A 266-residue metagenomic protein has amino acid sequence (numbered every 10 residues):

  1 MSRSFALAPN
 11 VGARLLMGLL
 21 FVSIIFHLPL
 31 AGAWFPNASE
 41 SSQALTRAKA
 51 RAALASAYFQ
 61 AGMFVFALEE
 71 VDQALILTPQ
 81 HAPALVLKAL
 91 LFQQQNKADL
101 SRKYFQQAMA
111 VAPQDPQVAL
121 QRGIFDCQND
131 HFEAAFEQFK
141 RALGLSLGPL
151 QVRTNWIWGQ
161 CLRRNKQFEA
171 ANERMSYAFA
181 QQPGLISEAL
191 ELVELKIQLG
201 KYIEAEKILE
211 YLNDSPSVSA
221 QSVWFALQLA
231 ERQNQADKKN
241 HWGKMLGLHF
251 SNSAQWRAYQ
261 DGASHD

Functional and structural regions predicted by a protein language model:
H27-T78, Y259-D266: N-terminal leader/linker segments that initiate helical-solenoid repeat arrays
F35-S39, P216-D266: Terminal, low-structured helical/coil segments at or just beyond the last alpha-helical repeat
Q43, L77, V111-A112, L145-L147 (+3 more regions): Structural marker of alpha-solenoid helical repeat scaffolds
R47, H81, D115, P149-Q151 (+3 more regions): Residue-level recognition of tetratricopeptide repeat
Q60-A61, Q94-Q95, Q128-N129, R164-N165 (+3 more regions): Register position in tetratricopeptide repeats
A84, V118, V152-T154, E188 (+2 more regions): TPR alpha-solenoid repeat register
